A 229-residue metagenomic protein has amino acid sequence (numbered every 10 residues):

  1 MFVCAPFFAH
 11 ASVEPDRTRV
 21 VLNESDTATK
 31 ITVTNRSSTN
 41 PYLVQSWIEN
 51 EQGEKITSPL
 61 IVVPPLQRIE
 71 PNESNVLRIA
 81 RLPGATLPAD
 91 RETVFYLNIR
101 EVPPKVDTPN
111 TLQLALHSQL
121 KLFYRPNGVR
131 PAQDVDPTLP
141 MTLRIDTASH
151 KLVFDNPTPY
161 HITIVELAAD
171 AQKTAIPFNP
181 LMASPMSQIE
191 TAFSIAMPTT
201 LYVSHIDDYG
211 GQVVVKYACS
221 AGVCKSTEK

Functional and structural regions predicted by a protein language model:
C4-F8: N-terminal signal peptide c-region/cleavage motif recognized by signal peptidases
A11-T34, D134-D146: Beta-sheet-dominated interaction scaffolds and their linkers
T18-I56: N-terminal targeting signals for Sec/Tat export/insertion, comprising classic cleavable signal peptides
T32, L43-Q45, R78, V94-N98 (+1 more regions): Soluble periplasmic/extracytoplasmic beta-strand elements of cell-envelope proteins
V33-S37, H150-T158: Asparagine-centered strand-capping/turn motif at beta-strand->loop junctions
S38-E54, P157-T174: Short acidic, flexible loop segments centered on an aromatic residue
E54-T86, K173-T200: Intrinsically disordered, low-complexity Pro/Gly/Ser/Thr-rich segments with frequent PxxP/GP/PP motifs and embedded
G84-V129, P198-K229: Terminal connector regions
